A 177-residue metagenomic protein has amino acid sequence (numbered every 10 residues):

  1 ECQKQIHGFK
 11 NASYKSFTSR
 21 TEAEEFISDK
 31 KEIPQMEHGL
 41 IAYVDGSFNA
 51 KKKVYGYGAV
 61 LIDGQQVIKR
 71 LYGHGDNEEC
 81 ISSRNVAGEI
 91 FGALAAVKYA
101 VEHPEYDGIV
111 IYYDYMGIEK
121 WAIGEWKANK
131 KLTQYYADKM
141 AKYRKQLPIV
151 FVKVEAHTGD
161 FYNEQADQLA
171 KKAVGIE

Functional and structural regions predicted by a protein language model:
E1-Q5: GIY-YIG-like beta-to-alpha core
I6, L61-Q65, Y113-Y115: Short, small-residue-rich loop/turn micro-motifs
G8-S19: A short, exposed loop/beta-hairpin motif centered on an aromatic-Gly-Thr core
Y14, I41, F151-K153: Conserved beta-strand scaffold positions in the cores of enzyme catalytic domains, especially in NTP/NDP-utilizing
E22-E37: Low-complexity, Ser/Pro/Thr/Glu/Lys-rich regulatory segments of predominantly eukaryotic nuclear proteins, containing
Q35-I90, K98-A100: RNase H-like nuclease fold core
S47-K53, L94-L169, A173-V174: RNase H catalytic domain
